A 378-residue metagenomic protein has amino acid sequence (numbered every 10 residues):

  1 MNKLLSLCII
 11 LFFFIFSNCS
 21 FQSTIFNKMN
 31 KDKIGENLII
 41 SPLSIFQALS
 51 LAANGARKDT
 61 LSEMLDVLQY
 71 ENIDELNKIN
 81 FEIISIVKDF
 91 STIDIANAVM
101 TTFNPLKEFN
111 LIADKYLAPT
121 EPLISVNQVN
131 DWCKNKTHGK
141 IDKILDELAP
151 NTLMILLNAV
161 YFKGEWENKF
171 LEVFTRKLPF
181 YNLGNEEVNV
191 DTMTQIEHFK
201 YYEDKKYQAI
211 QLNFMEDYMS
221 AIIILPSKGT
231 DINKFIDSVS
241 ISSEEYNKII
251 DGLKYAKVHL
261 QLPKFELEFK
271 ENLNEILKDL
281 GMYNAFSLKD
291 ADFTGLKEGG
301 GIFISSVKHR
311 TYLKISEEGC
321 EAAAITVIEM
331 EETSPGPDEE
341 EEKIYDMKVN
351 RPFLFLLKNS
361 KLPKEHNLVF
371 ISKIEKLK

Functional and structural regions predicted by a protein language model:
M1-L123, D131, G139: Detector for small/aliphatic-rich hydrophobic stretches
G35, L76-I232, Y246-E340: Non-catalytic, conformational "gating/processing" segments within enzyme and secreted inhibitor domains
I39, Q47, A98, A221-I223 (+2 more regions): Structural recognition of the beta-strand scaffold that forms the well-ordered cores of secreted hydrolase catalytic
K58-M64, D231-N233, F269-E271, A323 (+1 more regions): Extracytoplasmic/secreted cell-surface and envelope-processing proteins
M64-L68, F170-K177, N233-S242: Short Gly/aromatic-enriched secondary-structure transition segments
T311-K378: C-terminal soluble interaction/assembly domains
